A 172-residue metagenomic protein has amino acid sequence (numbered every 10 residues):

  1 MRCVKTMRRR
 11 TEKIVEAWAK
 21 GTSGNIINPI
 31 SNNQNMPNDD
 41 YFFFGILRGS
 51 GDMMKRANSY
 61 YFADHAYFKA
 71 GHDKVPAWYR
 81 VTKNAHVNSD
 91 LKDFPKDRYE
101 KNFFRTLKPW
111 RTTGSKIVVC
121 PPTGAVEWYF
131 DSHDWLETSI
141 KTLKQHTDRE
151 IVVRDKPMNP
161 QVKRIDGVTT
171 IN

Functional and structural regions predicted by a protein language model:
M1-A17, G21, F43, G114-Y129: Short hydrophobic beta-strand segments
K5-T6, L136-I171: Catalytic donor nucleotide-activated moiety binding site of glycosyltransferases and closely related
V15-D39, K163-N172: A short, well-structured beta->alpha microelement
N25-K74: Extended catalytic core of nucleotide-activated donor transferases of GT-like folds
F42-I46, A63, C120-P122, V153-K156 (+1 more regions): Short His-Asn-centered micro-motif
G49-M53, K69-H72, A125-Y129, N159-K163: Short catalytic/ligand-binding loop motif for oxyanion handling, primarily in non-cytosolic enzymes, centered on
N58-S59, A63-Y129: A nucleotide-sugar donor-handling region in carbohydrate enzymes
E127-S132, R154: A short secondary-structure junction signal
